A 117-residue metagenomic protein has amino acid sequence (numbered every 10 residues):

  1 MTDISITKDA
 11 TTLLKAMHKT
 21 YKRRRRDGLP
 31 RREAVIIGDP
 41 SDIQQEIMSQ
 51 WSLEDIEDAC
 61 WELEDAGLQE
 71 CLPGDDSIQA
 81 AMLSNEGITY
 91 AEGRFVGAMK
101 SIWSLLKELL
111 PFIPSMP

Functional and structural regions predicted by a protein language model:
M1-R31: Short alpha-helical segments that sit at the start of domains
D9, L13-A16, A59, L105-E108: Charge-rich, solvent-exposed alpha-helical interaction surfaces
G28-L29, L72-I78: Short, surface-exposed loop/turn segments at secondary-structure junctions
R31-L53: Short helix-coil junctions and helix-kink-helix linkers
W61-D75: A short, conserved structural fragment
Q79, N85-F112: Short, amphipathic alpha-helical interaction segments positioned at domain boundaries
S115: Mixed-charge (Asp/Glu-Lys/Arg
